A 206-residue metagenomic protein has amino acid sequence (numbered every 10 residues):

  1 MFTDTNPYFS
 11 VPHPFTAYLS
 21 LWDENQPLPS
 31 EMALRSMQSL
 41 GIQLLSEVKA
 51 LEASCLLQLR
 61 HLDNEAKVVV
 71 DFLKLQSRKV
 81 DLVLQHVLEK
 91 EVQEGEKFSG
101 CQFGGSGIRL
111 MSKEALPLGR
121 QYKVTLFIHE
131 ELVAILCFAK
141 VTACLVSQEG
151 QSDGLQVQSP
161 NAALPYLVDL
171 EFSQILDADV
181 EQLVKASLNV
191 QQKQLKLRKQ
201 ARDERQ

Functional and structural regions predicted by a protein language model:
M1-F103, I108-Q206: Structured alpha-helical
